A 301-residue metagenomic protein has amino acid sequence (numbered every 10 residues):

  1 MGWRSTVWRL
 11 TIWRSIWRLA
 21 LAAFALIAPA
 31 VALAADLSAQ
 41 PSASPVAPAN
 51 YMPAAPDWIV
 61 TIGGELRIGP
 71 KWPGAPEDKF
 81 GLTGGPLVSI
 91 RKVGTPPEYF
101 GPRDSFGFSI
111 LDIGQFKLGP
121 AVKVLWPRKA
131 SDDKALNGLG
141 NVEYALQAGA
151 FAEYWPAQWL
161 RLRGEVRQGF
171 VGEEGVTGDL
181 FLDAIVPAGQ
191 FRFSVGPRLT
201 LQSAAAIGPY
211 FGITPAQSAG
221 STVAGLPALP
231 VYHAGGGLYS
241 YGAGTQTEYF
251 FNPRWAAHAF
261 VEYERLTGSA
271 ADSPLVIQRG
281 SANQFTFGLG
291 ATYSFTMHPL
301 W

Functional and structural regions predicted by a protein language model:
M1-A55, T296-W301: Cleavable N-terminal export/targeting peptides
A35-T95, K117, R128, G236 (+1 more regions): Short glycine/proline- and aromatic-enriched beta-strand/turn motifs that initiate or cap beta-hairpins
W58, D78-G84, V142-A148, E174-G178 (+2 more regions): Residues that define the transmembrane beta-barrel architecture of outer-membrane proteins
V60, K92-P97, F116-L118, Q158-L162 (+3 more regions): Repeated loop/turn-to-beta-strand initiation elements of outer-membrane beta-barrel proteins
I62-I68, V88, P120-V124, A150 (+3 more regions): Transmembrane beta-barrel strands of outer-membrane/channel proteins
I62-P70, T95-S105, D133-N137, L160-F170 (+1 more regions): Transmembrane beta-strand segments that form the barrel wall of outer-membrane beta-barrel proteins
T83-I90, L182, A282-W301: Outer-membrane beta-barrel "beta-signal"
K129-L136, S194-G242, Q246: Outer-membrane beta-barrel translocator/channel fold
